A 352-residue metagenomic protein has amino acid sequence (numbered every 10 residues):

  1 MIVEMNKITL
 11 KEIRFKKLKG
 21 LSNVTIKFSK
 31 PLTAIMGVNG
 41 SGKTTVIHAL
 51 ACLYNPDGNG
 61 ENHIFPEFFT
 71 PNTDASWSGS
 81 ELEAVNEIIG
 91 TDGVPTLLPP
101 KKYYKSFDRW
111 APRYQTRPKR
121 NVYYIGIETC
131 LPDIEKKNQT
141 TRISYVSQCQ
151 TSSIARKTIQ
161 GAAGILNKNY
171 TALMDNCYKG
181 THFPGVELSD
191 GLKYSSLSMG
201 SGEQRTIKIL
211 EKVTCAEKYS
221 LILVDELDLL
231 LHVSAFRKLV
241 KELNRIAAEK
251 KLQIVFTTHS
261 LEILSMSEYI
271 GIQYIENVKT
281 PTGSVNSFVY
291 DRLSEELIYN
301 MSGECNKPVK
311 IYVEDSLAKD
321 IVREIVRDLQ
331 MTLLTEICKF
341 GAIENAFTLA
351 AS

Functional and structural regions predicted by a protein language model:
M1-D133, R327: P-loop NTPase switch/coupling surface
I2-E4, Y123, I127-Q204, E211 (+1 more regions): Extended helical coiled-coil dimerization/tether regions that scaffold and oligomerize large DNA-maintenance assemblies
E4-K43, A49-C52, K193-M301: Switch/communication elements of ASCE P-loop NTPase nucleotide-binding domains
K17-K19, T129, L188-D190, D315-L317: Short, flexible loop/turn elements at secondary-structure junctions
G42, Q150-T158, A235, L317: Short amphipathic alpha-helical segments
A49, K157-G164, I321-D328: Amphipathic alpha-helical segments that form well-ordered structural scaffolds and often line/cohere around active
Q160-K179, R245, E249-M266, D328-A351: Amphipathic, soluble alpha/beta structural segments
S265-S352: RecA-like P-loop NTPase motor core
